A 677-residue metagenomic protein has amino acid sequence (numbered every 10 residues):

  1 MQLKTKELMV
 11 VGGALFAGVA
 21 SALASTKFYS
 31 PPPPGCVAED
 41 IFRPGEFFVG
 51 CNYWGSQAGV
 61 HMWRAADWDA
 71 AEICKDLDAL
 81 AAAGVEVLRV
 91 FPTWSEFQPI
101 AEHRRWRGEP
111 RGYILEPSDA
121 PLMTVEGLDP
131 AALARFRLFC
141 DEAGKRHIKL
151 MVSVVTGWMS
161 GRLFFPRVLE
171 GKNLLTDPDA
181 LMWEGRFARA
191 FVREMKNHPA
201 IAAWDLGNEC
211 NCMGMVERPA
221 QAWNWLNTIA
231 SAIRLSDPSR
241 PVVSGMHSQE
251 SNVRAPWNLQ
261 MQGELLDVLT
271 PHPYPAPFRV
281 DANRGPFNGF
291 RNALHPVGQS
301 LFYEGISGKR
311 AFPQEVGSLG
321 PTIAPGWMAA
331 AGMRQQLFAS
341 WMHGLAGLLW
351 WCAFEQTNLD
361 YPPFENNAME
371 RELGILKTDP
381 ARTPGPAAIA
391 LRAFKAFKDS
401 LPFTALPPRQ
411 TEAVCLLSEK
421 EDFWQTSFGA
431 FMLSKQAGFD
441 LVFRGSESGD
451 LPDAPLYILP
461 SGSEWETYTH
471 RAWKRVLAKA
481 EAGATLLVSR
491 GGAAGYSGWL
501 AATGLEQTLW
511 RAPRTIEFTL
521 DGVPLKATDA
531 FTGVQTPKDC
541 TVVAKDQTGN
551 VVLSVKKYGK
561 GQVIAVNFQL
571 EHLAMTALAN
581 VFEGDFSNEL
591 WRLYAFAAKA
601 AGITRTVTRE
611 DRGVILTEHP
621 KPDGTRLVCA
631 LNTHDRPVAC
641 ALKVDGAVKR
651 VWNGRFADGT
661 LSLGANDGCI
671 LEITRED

Functional and structural regions predicted by a protein language model:
F28-M261, L266: Active-site mouth of glycoside hydrolases
F48-N52, V87-P92, L150-S153, A202-L206 (+8 more regions): Structural recognition of the beta-strand scaffold that forms the well-ordered cores of secreted hydrolase catalytic
V49, V316, A330-N367: Substrate-binding cleft of secreted/luminal carbohydrate-active enzymes
A220, S239-M246, E250-P321: Glycoside hydrolase catalytic-domain groove-lining segments
N227-I229, Q410-A437: Short, charged N-terminal beta->alpha structural module
A353-R409: Aromatic-rich peripheral "rim/lid" segments of glycoside hydrolase catalytic domains that contact and position glycan
L433-P452: A short, well-structured beta->alpha microelement
E464-D677: A conserved amphipathic helix/loop scaffold that creates a polar/acidic microenvironment used either to coordinate
